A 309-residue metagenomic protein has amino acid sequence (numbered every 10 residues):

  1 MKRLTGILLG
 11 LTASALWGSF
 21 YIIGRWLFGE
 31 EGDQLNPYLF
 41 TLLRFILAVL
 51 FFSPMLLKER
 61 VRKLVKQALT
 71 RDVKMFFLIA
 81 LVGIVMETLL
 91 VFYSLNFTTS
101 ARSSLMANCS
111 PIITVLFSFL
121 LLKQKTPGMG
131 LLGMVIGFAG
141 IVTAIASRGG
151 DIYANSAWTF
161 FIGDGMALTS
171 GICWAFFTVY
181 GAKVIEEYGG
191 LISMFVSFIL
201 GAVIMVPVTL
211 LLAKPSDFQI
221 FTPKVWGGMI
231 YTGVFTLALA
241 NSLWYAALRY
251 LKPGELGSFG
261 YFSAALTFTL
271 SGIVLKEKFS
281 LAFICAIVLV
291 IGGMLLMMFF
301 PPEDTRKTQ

Functional and structural regions predicted by a protein language model:
M1-L39, A154-K183, V203, T308-Q309: Glycine-/small-residue-enriched transmembrane alpha-helix faces in small-molecule transporters and effluxers
T5-A15, K63-L90, I162-S170, Q219-L239 (+1 more regions): Loop-to-transmembrane-helix transition segments
S14, L43, I84, T88 (+3 more regions): Helix-helix packing/entry segments at the starts of transmembrane helices
F20-Y21, L57-R102, A107, T143 (+1 more regions): Specific transmembrane alpha-helical segments of multi-pass solute transporters/efflux pumps, especially DMT/EamA
L27, F40, R44, S94 (+7 more regions): Hydrophobic/aromatic residues within transmembrane alpha-helices of multi-pass small-molecule transporters
D33-M86, I113, C173-F177, M194-A213 (+3 more regions): Transmembrane alpha-helices of multi-pass small-molecule transport proteins
I46-F51, M106-L120, V135, L200-I204 (+3 more regions): Alpha-helical transmembrane segments of compact multi-pass small-molecule transporters, enriched in specific families
F52, L56, F117, T126-G149 (+3 more regions): Hydrophobic transmembrane alpha-helices of multi-pass small-molecule transport proteins
